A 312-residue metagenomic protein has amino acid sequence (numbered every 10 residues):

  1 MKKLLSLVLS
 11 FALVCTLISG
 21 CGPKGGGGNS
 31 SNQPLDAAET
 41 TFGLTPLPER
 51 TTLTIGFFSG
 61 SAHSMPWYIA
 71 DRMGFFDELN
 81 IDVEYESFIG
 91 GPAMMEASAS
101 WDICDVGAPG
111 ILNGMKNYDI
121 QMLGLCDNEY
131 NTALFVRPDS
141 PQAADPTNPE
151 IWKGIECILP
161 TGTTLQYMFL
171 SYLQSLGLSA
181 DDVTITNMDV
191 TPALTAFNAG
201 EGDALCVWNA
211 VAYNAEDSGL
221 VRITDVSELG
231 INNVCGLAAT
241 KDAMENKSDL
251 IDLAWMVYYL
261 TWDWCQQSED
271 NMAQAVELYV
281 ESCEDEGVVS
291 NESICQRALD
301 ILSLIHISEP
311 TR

Functional and structural regions predicted by a protein language model:
M1-T52: Short, low-complexity disordered leader/linker segments with a strong preference for bacterial N-terminal type II
G27, G110, V211, A243 (+1 more regions): Flexible, active-site-proximal loop/turn residues at the rims of small-molecule/cofactor binding pockets and catalytic
N32-S179, T184-N187, D203-N209, R222-V226 (+1 more regions): Short, glycine-/small- and polar/acidic-enriched structural segments that line small-molecule recognition paths
G91-A97, P192-A196, V211-A212, A298: Short, hydrophobic alpha-helical packing/hinge segments within bilobed ligand-binding/sensory domains
A133-F135, G236-A239, A243-M244: Short glycine- and hydrophobic/aromatic-rich loop-to-beta-strand nucleating segment in the catalytic cores
A215: Short helix- or helix-capping micro-motifs that position conserved polar/aromatic residues at function-defining sites
N233-T240, W255-Y259: Active-site-proximal catalytic alpha-helix in oxidoreductases
E245-S308, R312: Secondary-structure end/capping motifs
